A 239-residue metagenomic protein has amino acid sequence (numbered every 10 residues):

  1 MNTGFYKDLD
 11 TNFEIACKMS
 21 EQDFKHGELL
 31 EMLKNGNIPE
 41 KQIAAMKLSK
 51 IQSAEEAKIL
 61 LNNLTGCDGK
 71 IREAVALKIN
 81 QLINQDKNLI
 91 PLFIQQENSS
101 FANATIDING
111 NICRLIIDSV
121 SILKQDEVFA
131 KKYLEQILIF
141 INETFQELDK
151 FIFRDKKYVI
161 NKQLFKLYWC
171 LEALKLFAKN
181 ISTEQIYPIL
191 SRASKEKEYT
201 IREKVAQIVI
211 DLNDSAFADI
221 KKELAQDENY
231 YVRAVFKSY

Functional and structural regions predicted by a protein language model:
N2-P39: N-terminal "cap/leader" segments of large eukaryotic alpha-helical scaffolds
Y6, D10, F217, K221-Y239: Eukaryotic acidic, Ser/Thr-rich intrinsically disordered low-complexity regions
D10-F13, Q42-M46, K58, E73-L77 (+4 more regions): Alpha-solenoid HEAT/ARM repeat scaffold
S20-M32, S53-L64, N84-N103, Q125-K157 (+2 more regions): Amphipathic alpha-helical scaffolding segments comprising HEAT/armadillo-like alpha-solenoid repeats
E31, I43-M46, K50: Alpha-helical segment of the N-proximal tetratricopeptide repeat
I38-P39, A54, G69-E73, I106 (+8 more regions): Alpha-helix N-cap/helix-start positions at coil->helix boundaries
S49, N80-Q81, I117, S121 (+2 more regions): Structural signature of alpha-helical solenoid repeat scaffolds
L82, Q95-D126, D227-Y239: Long alpha-helical HEAT/HEAT-like repeat alpha-solenoid scaffolds in very large eukaryotic proteins, especially those
